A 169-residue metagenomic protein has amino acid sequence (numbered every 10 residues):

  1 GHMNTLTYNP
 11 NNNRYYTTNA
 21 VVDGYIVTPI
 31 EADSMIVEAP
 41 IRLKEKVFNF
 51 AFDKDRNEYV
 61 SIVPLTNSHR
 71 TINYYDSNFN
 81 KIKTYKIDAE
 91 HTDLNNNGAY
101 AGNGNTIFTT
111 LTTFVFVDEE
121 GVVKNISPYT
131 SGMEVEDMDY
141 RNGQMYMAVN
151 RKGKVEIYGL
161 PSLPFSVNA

Functional and structural regions predicted by a protein language model:
G1-Y8, R42-D55, A89-A101, S131-G143: Repeated scaffold domains used in trafficking and secretory/extracellular systems, primarily beta-propellers
H2-A51: Hydrophobic alpha-helical segments and helix pairs
N13-A20, N57-L65, G104-T110, G143-N150: Short beta-strand elements that form the blades of beta-propeller/WD-repeat-like and other beta-sheet-rich scaffold
D23-P29, N67-Y75, T112-D118, K152-S166: Structural motif
M35-R42, N80-H91, V122-Y129: A short beta-strand motif characteristic of beta-propeller blades
K46-H91, N95: Hydrophobic, aromatic-enriched interface-forming segments
A89-E119: Loop/turn-rich, solvent-exposed surfaces of beta-rich toroidal or solenoidal domains
E120-A169: Hydrophilic extracytoplasmic domains
